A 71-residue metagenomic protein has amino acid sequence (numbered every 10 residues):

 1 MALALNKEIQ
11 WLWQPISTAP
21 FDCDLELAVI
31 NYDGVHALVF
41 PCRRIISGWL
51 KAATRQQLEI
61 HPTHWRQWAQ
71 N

Functional and structural regions predicted by a protein language model:
M1-I9, Q67-N71: Short intrinsically disordered terminal tails
N6-F21, L25: Surface-exposed ligand/attachment interfaces on beta-rich extracellular proteins
S17, V29-N31, A69: Generic secondary-structure microfeatures
D22-G34: Amphipathic, interaction-prone secondary-structure segments
G34-N71: Acidic, glycine/polar-enriched metal-coordinating patches/loops that mediate binding to polyanionic ligands
